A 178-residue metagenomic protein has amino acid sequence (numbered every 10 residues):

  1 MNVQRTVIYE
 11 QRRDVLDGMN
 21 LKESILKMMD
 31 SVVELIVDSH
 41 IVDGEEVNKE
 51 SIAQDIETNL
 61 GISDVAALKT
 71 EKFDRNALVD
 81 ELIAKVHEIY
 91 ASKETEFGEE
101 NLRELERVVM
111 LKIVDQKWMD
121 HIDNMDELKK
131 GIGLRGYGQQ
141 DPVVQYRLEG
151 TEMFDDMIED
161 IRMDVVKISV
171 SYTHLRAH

Functional and structural regions predicted by a protein language model:
M1-R176: Extended, charged helical/alpha-beta scaffold domains that provide interaction surfaces
